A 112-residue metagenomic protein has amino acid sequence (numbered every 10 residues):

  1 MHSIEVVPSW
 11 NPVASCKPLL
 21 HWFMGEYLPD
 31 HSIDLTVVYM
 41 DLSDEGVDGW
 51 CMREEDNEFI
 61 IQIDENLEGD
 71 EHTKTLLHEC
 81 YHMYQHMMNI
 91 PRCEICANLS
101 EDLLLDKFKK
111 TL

Functional and structural regions predicted by a protein language model:
M1-H2, N11, S15, L103-L112: Charged phosphate-binding loop/patch that engages nucleotide di/tri-phosphates or the phosphate backbone of nucleic
M1-V6, Y84: N-terminal low-structure segments adjacent to metalloprotease catalytic domains across cellular compartments
W10-I33: Zn2+-dependent metallopeptidase catalytic core
C16, T73, L77, C93-A97: Hydrophobic (often cysteine-bearing) scaffold residues that line and stabilize catalytic clefts of nucleotide/cofactor
D30, D34, V38-I60: Catalytic zinc-binding patch centered on the HExxH motif and its immediate surroundings that defines zinc-dependent
F59-L76, P91: Short pre-active-site segment immediately N-terminal to the catalytic Zn-binding motif
K74-H86: Active-site recognition of the HExxH zinc-binding catalytic motif
M88-L112: Post-HExxH zinc-binding segment in Zn-dependent metallohydrolases
